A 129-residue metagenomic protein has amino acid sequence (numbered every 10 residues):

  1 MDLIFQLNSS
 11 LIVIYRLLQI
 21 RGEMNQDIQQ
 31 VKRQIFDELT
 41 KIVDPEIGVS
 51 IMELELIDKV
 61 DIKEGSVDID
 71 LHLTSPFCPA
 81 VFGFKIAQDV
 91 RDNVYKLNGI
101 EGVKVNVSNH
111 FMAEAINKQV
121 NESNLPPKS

Functional and structural regions predicted by a protein language model:
M1-E23: N-terminal amphipathic/basic-hydrophobic helices that include classical n-h-c signal peptides and signal-anchor
L18-S129: Domain-level signature for proteins that mediate thiol-based redox and metal-cofactor handling
